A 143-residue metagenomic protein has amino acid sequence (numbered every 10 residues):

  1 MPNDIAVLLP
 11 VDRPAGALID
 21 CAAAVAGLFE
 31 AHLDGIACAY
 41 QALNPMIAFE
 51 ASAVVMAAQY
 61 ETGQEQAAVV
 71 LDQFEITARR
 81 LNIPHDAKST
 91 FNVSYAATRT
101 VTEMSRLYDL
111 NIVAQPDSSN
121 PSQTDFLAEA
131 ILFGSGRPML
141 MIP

Functional and structural regions predicted by a protein language model:
M1-M56, G134-R137: Small/aliphatic-rich secondary-structure junction motif
V11, A87-V93, D117-N120: Short, flexible loop segments at the rims of nucleotide/cofactor-binding pockets, characterized by
I19-G27, T100-P143: Gly/Ser-rich helix-loop-strand patches that form or flank binding pockets for ribonucleotide-derived cofactors
D34-I36, D86-T90, L140: General small-molecule cofactor/ligand-binding pocket signal
V55-V69: A short acidic, glycine-rich active-site loop that binds or catalyzes chemistry on phosphate/adenosine moieties
I76-N111: Structural beta-alpha unit
